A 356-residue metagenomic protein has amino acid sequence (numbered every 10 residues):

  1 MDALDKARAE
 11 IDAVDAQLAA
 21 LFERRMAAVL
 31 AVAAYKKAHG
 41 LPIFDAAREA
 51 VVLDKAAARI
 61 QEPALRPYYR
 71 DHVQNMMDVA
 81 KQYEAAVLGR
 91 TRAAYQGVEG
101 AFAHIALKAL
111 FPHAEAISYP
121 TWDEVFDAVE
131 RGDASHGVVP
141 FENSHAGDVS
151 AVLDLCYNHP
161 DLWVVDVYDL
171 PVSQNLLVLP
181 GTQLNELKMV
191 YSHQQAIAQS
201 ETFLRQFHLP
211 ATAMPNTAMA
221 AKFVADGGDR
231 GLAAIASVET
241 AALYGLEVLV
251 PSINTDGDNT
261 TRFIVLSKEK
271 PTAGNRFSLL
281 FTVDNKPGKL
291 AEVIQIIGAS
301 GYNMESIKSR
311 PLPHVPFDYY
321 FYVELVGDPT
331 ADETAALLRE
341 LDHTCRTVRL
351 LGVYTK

Functional and structural regions predicted by a protein language model:
M1-K356: Domain-level signature for soluble enzymes in the chorismate/prephenate branch of the shikimate pathway
